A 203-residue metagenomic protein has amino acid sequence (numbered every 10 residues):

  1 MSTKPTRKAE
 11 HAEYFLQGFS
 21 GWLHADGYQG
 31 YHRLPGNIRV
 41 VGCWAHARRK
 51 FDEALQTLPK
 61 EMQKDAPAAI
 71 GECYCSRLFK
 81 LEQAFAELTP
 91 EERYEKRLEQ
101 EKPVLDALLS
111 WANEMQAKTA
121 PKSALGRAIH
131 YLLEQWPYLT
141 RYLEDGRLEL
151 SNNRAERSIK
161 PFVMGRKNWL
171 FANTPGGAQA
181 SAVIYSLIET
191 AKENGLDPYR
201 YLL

Functional and structural regions predicted by a protein language model:
M1-L203: Catalytic center-proximal scaffold of phosphoryl-transfer enzymes
